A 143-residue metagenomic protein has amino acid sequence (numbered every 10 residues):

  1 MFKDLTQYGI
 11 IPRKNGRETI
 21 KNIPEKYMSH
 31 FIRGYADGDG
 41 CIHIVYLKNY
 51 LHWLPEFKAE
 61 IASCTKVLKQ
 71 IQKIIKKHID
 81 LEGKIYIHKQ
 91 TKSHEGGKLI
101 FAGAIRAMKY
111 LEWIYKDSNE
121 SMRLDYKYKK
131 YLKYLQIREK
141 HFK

Functional and structural regions predicted by a protein language model:
M1-K143: Internal intein/HINT superfamily modules and their associated LAGLIDADG
